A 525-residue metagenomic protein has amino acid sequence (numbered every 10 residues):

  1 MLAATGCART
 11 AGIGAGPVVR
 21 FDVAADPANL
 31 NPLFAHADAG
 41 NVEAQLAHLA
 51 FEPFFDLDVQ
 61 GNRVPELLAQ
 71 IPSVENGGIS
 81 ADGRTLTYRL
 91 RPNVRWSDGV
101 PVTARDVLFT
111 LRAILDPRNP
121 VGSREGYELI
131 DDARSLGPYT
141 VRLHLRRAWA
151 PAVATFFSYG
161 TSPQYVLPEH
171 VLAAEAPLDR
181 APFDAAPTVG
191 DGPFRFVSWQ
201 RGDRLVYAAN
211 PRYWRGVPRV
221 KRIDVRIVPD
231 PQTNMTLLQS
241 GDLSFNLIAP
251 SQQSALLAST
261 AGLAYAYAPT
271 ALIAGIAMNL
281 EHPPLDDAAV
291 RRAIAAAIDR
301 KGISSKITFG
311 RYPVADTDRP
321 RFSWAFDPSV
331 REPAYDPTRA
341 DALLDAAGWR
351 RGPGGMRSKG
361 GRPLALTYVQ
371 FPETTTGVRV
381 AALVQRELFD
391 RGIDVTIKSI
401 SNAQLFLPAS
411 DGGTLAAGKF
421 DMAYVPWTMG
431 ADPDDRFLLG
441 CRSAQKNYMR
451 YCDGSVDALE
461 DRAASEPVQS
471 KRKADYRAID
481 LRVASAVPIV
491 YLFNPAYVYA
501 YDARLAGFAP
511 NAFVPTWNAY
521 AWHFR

Functional and structural regions predicted by a protein language model:
G14-P17, Q200-R204, A209, A297-R331 (+3 more regions): Detector for C-terminal structural segments
G16-D26, A69, R84-Y88, T110 (+7 more regions): Short, well-ordered beta-strand elements
R20, T103-T110, P138-H144, A148 (+8 more regions): Alpha-helical secondary-structure segments
D22-I79, R112, P187-D191: N-terminal lobe/hinge region of extracytoplasmic solute-binding protein
L57-N62, Y159-P218, R222, P337-A342: Gly/Pro-rich hinge or "lid" segments in bacterial periplasmic/extracellular proteins
Q70-P120, R142-H144, L237, P284: Aromatic- and charge-enriched surface segment that lines or borders ligand/interaction sites
R89, R124-A174: Surface-exposed binding/hinge segments that line and control ligand-binding clefts or catalytic entry sites
P182-A185, N210-L256, A382, R386 (+2 more regions): Ligand-site clamp/hinge motif
